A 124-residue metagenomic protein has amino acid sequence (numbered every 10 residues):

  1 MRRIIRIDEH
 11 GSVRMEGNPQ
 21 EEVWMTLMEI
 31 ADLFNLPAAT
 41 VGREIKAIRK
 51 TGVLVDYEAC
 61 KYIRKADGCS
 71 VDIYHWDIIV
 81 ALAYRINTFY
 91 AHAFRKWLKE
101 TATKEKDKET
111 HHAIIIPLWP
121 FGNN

Functional and structural regions predicted by a protein language model:
M1-E29, L33, A38, R64-N124: Positively charged, aromatic-accented nucleic-acid-binding surfaces
F34, T51-G52: Residues at alpha-helix termini
E44, I48: Residues in the recognition helix of alpha-helical DNA-binding motifs
V53-D67: Short Lys/Arg-enriched helix C-cap and helix-to-coil transition segments that create basic nucleic-acid-contact patches
